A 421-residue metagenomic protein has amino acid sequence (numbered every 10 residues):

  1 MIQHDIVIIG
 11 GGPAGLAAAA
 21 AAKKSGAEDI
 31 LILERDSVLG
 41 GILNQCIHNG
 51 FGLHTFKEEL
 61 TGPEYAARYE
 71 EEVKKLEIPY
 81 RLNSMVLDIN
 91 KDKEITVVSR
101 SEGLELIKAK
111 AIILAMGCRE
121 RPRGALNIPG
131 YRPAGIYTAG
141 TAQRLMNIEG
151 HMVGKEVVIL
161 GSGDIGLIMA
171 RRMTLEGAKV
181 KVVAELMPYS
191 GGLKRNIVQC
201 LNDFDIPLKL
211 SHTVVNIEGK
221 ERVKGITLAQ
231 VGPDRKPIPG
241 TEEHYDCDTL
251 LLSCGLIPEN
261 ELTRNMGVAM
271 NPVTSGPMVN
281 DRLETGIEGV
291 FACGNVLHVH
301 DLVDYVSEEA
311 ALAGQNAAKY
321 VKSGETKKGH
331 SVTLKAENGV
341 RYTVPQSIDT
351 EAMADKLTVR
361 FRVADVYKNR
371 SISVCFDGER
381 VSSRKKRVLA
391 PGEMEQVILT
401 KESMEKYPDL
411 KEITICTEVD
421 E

Functional and structural regions predicted by a protein language model:
M1-I9, A67-E156, G232-G240, L251 (+1 more regions): FAD-binding core/adjacent interface of flavoenzyme oxidoreductases
H4-R68, E72, R144, V153-Q199 (+1 more regions): Beta1-alpha1 glycine-rich phosphate/pyrophosphate-binding loop at the start of Rossmann-like nucleotide-binding domains
E70-V97, T174-E261, D355-R387: A Rossmann-like FAD-binding core segment of flavoenzymes
L104-E105, A111-L208, T213-R222, G289 (+1 more regions): Predominantly flavin-linked oxidoreductase catalytic cores and closely associated redox partners
L114, I136-M146, T249-H300: FAD-site-proximal beta/loop scaffold in flavoenzymes
D304, L312, N316-R384: Mid-to-C-terminal Rossmann-like scaffold of FAD/NAD(P)H-dependent oxidoreductases
R360, G392-S403: Exposed aromatic-hydrophobic patches
I372, E402-E421: Short, aromatic- and glycine-rich surface loops/edge beta-strands on solvent-exposed regions
